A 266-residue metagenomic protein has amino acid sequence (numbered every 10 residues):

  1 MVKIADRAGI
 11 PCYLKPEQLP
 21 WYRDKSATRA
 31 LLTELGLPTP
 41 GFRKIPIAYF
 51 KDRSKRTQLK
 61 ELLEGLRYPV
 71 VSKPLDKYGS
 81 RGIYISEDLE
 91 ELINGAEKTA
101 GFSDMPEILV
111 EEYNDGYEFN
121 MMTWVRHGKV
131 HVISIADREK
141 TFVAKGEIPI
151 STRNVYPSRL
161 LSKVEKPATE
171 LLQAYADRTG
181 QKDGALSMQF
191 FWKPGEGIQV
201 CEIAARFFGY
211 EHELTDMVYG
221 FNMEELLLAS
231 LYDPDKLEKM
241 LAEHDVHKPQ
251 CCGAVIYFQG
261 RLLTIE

Functional and structural regions predicted by a protein language model:
M1-K51: Conserved N-proximal alpha/beta basic substrate-recognition cap immediately N-terminal to, or forming the N-lobe
P38-P40, G65-S72, I83-Y117, K145-V155 (+1 more regions): Conserved ATP-binding module of the ATP-grasp superfamily
I45, I83-D88, W124-R126, S158: Short beta-strand-to-turn element immediately C-terminal to the catalytic PLP-Schiff-base lysine in fold type I
S54-G65: Short amphipathic alpha-helix with an adjacent loop that forms part of the alpha/beta core around
E61-L62, L228-E266: Peripheral (often C-terminal) accessory segments that flank ATP-dependent C-N-forming ligase machineries
V70, H131, Q199-E202: Protein kinase-like catalytic core scaffold
L75-Y78: Formylglycine-dependent
E112-Q181, A185, W192, A204-L231 (+1 more regions): ATP-dependent carboxylate/phosphate-activation module, predominantly the ATP-grasp catalytic core and closely related
